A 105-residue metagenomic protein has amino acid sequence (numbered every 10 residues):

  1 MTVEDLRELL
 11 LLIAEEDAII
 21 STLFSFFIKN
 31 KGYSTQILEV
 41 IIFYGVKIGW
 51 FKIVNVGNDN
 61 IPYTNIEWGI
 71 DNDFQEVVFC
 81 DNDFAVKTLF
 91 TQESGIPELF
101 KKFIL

Functional and structural regions predicted by a protein language model:
M1-I48: Short amphipathic alpha-helical interface segments
E8-L12, A18-S21, W50-I53, K87-T91 (+1 more regions): Ordered hydrophobic segments in well-structured contexts
G32, F43, I53, Y63-I66 (+1 more regions): Generic ordered-secondary-structure signal
V46-N60: A short, conserved structural fragment
N60-L105: Short, amphipathic alpha-helical interaction segments positioned at domain boundaries
